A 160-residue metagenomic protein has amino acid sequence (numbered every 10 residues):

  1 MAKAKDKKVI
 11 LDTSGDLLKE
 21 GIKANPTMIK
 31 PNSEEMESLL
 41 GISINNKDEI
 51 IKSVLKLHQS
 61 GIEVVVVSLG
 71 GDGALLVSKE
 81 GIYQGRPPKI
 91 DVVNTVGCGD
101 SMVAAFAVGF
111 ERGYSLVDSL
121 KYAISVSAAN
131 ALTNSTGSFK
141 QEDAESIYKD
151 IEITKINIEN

Functional and structural regions predicted by a protein language model:
M1-I50: Conserved beta-alpha-beta core of the PfkB/ribokinase-like small-molecule kinase fold
M1-K5, K19-E20, K47-N160: Conserved phosphate-binding/catalytic region of the ribokinase-like
